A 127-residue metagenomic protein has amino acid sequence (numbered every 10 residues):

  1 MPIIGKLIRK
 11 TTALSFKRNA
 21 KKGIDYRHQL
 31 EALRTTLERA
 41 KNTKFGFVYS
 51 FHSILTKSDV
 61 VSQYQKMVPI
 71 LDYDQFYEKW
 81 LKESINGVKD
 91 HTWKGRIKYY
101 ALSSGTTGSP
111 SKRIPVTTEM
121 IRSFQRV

Functional and structural regions predicted by a protein language model:
M1-L102, G108-V127: Nucleotide 5′-phosphate-binding alpha/beta core
